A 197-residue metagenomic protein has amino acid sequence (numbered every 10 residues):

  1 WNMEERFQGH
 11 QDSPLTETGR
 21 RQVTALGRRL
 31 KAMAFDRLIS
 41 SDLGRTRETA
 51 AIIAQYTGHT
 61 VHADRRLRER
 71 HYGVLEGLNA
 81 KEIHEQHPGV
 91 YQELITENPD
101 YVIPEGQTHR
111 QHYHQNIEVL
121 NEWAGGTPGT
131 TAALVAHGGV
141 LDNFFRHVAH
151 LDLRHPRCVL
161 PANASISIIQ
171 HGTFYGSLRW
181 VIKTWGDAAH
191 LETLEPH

Functional and structural regions predicted by a protein language model:
W1-R37, E48-A51, Q55-H59, V74-K81 (+2 more regions): An N-terminal RHG(E/S)-centered segment typical of histidine phosphatases
P14, Q55-E118, V181, E195-H197: Phosphate-handling substructures
Q22, L26, T46, H112-L120: Alpha-helical packing segments of well-folded alpha/beta enzyme cores
K31-A34, W123-T130: Glycine-rich phosphate-binding loop signature in dinucleotide/nucleotide-binding domains
F35-D42, T131-V135: Short glycine-rich phosphate-binding loop at a beta-alpha junction
I52, N143-H147: Active-site signature of alpha/beta-hydrolase-fold catalytic machinery across serine- and Asp/Cys-nucleophile hydrolases
D152-G176: Domain-level recognition of soluble alpha/beta enzyme cores, biased toward histidine phosphatases/phosphomutases
